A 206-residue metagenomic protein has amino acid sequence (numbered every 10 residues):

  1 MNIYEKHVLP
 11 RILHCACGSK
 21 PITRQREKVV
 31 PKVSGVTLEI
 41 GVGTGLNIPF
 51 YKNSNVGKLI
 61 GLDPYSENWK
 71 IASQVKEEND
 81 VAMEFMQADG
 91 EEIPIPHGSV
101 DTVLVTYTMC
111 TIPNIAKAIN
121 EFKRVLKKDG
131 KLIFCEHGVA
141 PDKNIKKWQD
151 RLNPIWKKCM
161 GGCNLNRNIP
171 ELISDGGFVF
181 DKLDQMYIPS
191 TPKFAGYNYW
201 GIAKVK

Functional and structural regions predicted by a protein language model:
A16-V36, L46-F50: Conserved alpha-helix/loop element of class I SAM-dependent methyltransferases that forms part of the SAM/SAH-binding
L38-E92: Class I SAM-dependent methyltransferase SAM/SAH-binding core
A88-V103: A short acidic, Gly/Pro-enriched loop at the edge of an enzyme's catalytic core that lines a small-molecule cofactor
D101-I115: A short SAM/SAH-binding and catalytic strip from SAM-dependent methyltransferases
A116-K128: A short glycine-rich, Lys/Arg-flanked "PGG" loop and its adjoining helix->strand segment in the class I
D129-H137: Conserved beta-strand signature within the Rossmann-like core of class I S-adenosyl-L-methionine
G161-G177: Short alpha-helix
F178, Q185-K206: Core SAM-dependent methyltransferase catalytic element
